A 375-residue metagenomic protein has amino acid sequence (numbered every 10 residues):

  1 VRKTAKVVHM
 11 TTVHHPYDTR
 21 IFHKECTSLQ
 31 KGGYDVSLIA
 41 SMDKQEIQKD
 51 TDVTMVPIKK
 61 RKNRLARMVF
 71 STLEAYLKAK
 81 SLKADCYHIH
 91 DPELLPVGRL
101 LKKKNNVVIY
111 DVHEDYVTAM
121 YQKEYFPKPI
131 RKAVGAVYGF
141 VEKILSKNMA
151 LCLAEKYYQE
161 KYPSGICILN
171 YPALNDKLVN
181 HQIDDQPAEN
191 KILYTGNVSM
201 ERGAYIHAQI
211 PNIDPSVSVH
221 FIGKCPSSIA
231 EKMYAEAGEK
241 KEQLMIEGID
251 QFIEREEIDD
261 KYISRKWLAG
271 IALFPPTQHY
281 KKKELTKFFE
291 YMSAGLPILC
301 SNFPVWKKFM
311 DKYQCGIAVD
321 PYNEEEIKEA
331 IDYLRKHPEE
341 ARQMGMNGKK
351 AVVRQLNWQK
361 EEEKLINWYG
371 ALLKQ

Functional and structural regions predicted by a protein language model:
V1-K44, A150-C152, Y157, A173 (+2 more regions): N-terminal subdomain of nucleotide-sugar transferases
V8, D184-R202, I206-G223: Conserved donor-binding/catalytic core segment of Leloir-type glycosyltransferases
R20, R202, Q251-M292, C300-K308: Nucleotide-sugar-dependent
T27, L73-K80, P96, L100-K103 (+3 more regions): Membrane-proximal helix-turn-helix segments that form the acceptor-binding/catalytic region of lipid-linked
E124, G135-V179, K308: A short, active-site helix/loop in glycosyltransferases that binds the activated sugar's phosphate group
G223, E231-K266: Nucleotide-activated donor-binding/catalytic signature segment of Leloir-type glycosyltransferases, i.e., the conserved
K312-Y313, I317-E324, Y333-P338: Conserved acidic donor-binding segment of nucleotide-sugar-dependent glycosyltransferases
E329, Y333, E340-Q355: A short, well-ordered alpha-helix in the C-terminal region of glycosyltransferases
